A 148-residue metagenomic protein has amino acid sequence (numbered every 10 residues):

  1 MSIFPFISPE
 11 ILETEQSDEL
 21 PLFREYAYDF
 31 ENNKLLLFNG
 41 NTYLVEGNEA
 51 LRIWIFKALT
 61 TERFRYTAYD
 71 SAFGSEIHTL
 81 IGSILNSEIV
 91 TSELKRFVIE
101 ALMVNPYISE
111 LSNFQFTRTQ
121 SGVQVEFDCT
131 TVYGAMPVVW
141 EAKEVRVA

Functional and structural regions predicted by a protein language model:
M1-E93, T117-A148: Immediate N-terminus of the mature polypeptide
V98, L102-Q115: Short acidic amphipathic segments
